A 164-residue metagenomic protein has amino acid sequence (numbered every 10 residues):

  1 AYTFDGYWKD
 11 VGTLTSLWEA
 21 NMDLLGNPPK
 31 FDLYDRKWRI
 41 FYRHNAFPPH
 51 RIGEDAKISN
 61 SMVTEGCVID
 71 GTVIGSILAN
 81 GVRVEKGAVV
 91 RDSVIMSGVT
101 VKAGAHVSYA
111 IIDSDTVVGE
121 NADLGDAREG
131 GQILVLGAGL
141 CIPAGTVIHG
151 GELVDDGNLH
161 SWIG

Functional and structural regions predicted by a protein language model:
A1-G164: Left-handed beta-helix
